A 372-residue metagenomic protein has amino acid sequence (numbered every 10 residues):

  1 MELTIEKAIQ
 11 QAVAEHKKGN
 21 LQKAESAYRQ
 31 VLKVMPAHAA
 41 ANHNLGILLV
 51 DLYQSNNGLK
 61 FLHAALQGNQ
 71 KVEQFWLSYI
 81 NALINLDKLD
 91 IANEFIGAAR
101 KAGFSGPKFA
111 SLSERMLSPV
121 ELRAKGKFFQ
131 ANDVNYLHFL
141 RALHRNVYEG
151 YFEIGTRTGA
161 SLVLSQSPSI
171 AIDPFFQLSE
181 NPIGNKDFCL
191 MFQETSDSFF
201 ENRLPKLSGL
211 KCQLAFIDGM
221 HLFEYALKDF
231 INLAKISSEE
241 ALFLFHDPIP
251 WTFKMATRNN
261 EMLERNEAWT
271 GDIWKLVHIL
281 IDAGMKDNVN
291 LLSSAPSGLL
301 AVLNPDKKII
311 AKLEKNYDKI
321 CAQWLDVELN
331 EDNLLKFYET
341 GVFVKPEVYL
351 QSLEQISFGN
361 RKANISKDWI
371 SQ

Functional and structural regions predicted by a protein language model:
L3-V34: Alpha-helical segment of the N-proximal tetratricopeptide repeat
E15-K17, V50, L66-Q67, N81-N85 (+4 more regions): A short alpha-helical cap/connector motif
